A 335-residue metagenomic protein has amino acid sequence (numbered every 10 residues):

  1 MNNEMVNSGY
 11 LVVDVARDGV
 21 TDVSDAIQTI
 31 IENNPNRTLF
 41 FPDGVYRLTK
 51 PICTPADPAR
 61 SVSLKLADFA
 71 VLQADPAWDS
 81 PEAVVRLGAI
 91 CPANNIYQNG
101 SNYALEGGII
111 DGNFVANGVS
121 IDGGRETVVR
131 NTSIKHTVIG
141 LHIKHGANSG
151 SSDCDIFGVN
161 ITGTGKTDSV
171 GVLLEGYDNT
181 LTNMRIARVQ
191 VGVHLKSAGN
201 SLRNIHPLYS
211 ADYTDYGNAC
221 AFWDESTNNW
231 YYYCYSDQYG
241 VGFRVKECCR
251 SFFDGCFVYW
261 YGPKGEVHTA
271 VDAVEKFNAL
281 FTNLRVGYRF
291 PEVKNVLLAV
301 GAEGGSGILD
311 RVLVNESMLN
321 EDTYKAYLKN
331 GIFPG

Functional and structural regions predicted by a protein language model:
M1-T29: Right-handed parallel beta-helix/beta-solenoid
V20, S24, Q28, N36-P81 (+2 more regions): N-terminal extracellular ligand-recognition/capping segment immediately after the signal peptide
F40-F41, A59-A67, G100-E106, T127-N131 (+9 more regions): All-beta strand scaffolds that present successive hydrophobic residues in beta-strands
P51-A56, V71, D79-Q98, N117-G123 (+9 more regions): Glycine-rich beta-solenoid repeat tracts in large extracellular/virion proteins
S63-D68, V85-T137, D153-N160: Parallel beta-helix/beta-solenoid
V129, I134, L141, V159-I161 (+6 more regions): Fold-core signature of tandem repeat domains
